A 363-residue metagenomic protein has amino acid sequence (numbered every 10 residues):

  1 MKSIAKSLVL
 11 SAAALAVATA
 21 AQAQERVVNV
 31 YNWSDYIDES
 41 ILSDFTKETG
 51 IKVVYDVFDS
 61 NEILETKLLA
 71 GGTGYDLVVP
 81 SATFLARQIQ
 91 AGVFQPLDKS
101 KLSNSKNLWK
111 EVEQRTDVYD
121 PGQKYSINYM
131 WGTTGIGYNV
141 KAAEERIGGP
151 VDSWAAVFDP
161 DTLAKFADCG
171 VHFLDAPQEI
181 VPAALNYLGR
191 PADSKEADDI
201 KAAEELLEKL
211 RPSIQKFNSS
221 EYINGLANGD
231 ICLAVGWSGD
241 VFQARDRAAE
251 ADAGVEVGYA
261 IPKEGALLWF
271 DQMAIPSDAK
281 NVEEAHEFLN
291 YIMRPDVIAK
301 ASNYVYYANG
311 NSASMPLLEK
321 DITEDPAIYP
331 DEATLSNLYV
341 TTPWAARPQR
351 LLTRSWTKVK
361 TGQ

Functional and structural regions predicted by a protein language model:
M1-Q22: Gram-negative bacterial Sec-dependent N-terminal signal peptides
Q24-Q88: Early extracytoplasmic/lumenal segment of secretory-pathway proteins
V79-S81, L85, I89-S213, N218-A227: Extracytoplasmic ligand-binding site segments that recognize negatively charged/polar headgroups
F84-R87, L233-G254: A ligand-binding cleft/hinge motif common to bilobed small-molecule-binding domains
Q95-K106, A155, A251-L267, P276-D278: Short beta-strand->loop
I200-K209, Q215, A253-A274: Periplasmic-binding protein-like
N224, E332-Q363: Conserved C-terminal helix/tail region of periplasmic/extracytoplasmic solute-binding proteins
D271, P276-N337: Mature extracytoplasmic/periplasmic domains
